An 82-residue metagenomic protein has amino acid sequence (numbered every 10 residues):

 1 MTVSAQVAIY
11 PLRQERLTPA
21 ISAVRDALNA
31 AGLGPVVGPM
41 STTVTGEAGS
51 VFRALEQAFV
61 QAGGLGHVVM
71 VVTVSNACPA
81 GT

Functional and structural regions predicted by a protein language model:
M1-T82: Charge-rich, low-complexity N-terminal segments
